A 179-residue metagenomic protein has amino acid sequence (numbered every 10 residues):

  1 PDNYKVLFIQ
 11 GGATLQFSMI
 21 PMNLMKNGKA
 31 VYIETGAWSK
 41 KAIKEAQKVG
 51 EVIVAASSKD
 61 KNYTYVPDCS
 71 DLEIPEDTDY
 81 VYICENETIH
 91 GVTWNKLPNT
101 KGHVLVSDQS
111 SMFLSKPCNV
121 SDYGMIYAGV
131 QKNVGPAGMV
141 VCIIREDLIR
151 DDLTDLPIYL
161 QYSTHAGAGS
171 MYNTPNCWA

Functional and structural regions predicted by a protein language model:
N3-A30, S39-A42: Conserved beta-loop-alpha segment that forms the PLP phosphate-binding cup at the N-terminus of a helix
V6-Q10, Y32, V54-S57, I83 (+2 more regions): General beta-strand structural signal in soluble alpha/beta enzymes
L24-M25, L72-E76, K96-T100, P117-S121 (+1 more regions): Solvent-exposed alpha-helices and their adjacent loops that cap or buttress functional pockets in soluble metabolic
A37-W38, S57-K61, N86-H90, S110-F113 (+3 more regions): Short acidic/polar capping segments at secondary-structure boundaries
A46, S58-F113: Active-site phosphate-binding strand-loop segment of PLP-dependent enzymes
Y65-P67, G91-L97, S115-S121, A137-V140 (+1 more regions): A short secondary-structure junction signal
V106, V120-Q131, V140: Conserved active-site segment immediately N-terminal to the catalytic lysine that forms the internal aldimine
V130-A179: Active-site C-terminal subdomain of aminotransferase-like
